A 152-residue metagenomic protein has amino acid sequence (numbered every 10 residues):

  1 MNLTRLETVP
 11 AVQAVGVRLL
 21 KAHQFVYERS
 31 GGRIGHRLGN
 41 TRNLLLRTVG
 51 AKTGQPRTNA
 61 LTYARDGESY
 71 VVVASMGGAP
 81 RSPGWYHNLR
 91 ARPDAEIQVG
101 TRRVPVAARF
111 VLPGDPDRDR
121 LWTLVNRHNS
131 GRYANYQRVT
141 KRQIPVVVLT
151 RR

Functional and structural regions predicted by a protein language model:
M1-H36: Extreme N-terminal tail/first-helix region
T8, V12, V49, Y70-V72 (+1 more regions): Short, charged low-complexity linear motifs
Y27-S30, T41-L46, S130: Short Pro/Gly-enriched beta-strand edge/turn motifs at strand-loop
G35-H36, T62, R138: Short secondary-structure boundary/capping segments
R37-N40, Q143: A short, polar/charged loop/turn motif at coil->beta-strand junctions and beta-hairpin connectors
L38, T53-Q55, H87-L89: A generic structural micro-feature
T41-G77: Short beta-strand segments
M76-Y133, Q137-P145, R151: Short, structured beta-strand-loop surface elements
